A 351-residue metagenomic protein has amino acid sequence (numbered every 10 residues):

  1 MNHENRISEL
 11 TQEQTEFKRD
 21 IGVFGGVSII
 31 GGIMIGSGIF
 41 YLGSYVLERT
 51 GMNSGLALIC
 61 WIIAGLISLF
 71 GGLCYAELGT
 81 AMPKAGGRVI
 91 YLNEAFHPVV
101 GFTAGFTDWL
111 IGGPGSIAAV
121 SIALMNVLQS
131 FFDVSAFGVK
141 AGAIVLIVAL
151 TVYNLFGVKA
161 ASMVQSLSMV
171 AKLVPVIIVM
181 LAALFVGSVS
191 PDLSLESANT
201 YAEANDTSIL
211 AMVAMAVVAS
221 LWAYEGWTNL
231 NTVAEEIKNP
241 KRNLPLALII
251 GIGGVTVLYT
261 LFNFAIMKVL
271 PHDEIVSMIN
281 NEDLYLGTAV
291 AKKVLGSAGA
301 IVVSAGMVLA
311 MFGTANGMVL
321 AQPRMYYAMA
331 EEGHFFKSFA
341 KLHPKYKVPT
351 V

Functional and structural regions predicted by a protein language model:
M1-G55, L69, L73, A85: Membrane-interface "cap" regions at the ends of multi-pass membrane proteins
H3-R6, L10, V89-G101, S121-G142 (+4 more regions): Helix-loop-helix connectors at the membrane interface of multi-pass transporters/channels
I21-F40, L146-A149, A183, A202-A265 (+1 more regions): Hydrophobic, membrane-embedded alpha-helices of multi-pass small-molecule transporters
G31, I35, I59, I63-I67 (+7 more regions): Lipid-exposed faces of alpha-helical membrane segments in multi-pass integral membrane proteins
Y45, L69-I147, T151-L155, A160 (+1 more regions): Hydrophobic transmembrane alpha-helices that form the core helical bundles of multi-pass secondary transporters
E48-G51, A118-L146, T151, S188-V213 (+1 more regions): Inter-helical loop and helix-membrane interface segments of multi-pass membrane transporters/permeases
I90-Y91, Q129-S130, V134, A247-N316 (+1 more regions): TM-loop-TM module centered on a large, flexible mid-protein loop between adjacent transmembrane helices in multi-pass
M125, G138-L195, E225, L248-G253: Membrane-interface loop-to-helix entry segments
